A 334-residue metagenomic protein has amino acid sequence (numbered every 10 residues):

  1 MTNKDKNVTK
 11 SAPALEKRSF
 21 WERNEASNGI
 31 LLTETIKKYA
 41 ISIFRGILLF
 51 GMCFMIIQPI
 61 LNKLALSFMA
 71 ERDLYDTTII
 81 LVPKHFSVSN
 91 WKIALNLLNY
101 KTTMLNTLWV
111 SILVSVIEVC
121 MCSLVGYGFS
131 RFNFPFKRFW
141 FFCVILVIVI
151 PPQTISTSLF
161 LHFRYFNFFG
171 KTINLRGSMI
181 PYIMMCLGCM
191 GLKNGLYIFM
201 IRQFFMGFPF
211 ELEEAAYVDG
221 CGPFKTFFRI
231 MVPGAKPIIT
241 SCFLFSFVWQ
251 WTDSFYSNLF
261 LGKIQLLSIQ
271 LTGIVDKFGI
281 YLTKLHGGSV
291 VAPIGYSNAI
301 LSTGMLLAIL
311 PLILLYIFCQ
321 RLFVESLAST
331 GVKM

Functional and structural regions predicted by a protein language model:
T2-M334: A hydrophobic, multi-pass inner-membrane permease signature
